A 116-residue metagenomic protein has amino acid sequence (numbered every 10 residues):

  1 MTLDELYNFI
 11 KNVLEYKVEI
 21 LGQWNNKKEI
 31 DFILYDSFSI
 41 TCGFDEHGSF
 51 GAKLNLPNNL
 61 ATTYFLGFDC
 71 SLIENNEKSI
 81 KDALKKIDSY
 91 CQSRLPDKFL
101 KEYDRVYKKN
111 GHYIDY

Functional and structural regions predicted by a protein language model:
M1-E5, D69, Y116: Short N-terminal signal/transit or membrane-insertion segments and the immediately adjacent low-complexity/disordered
M1-K17: Amphipathic alpha-helical segments
L3-L6, N59, E77-I87, P96-L100: Short amphipathic alpha-helical segments that mediate assembly, nucleic-acid/protein binding, or membrane association
V13-P57: Amphipathic, interaction-prone secondary-structure segments
F38-D82: Intrinsically disordered, low-complexity regulatory segments enriched in Ser/Thr/Pro and charged residues
K85-Y116: Acidic, proline/glycine-rich low-complexity IDRs
